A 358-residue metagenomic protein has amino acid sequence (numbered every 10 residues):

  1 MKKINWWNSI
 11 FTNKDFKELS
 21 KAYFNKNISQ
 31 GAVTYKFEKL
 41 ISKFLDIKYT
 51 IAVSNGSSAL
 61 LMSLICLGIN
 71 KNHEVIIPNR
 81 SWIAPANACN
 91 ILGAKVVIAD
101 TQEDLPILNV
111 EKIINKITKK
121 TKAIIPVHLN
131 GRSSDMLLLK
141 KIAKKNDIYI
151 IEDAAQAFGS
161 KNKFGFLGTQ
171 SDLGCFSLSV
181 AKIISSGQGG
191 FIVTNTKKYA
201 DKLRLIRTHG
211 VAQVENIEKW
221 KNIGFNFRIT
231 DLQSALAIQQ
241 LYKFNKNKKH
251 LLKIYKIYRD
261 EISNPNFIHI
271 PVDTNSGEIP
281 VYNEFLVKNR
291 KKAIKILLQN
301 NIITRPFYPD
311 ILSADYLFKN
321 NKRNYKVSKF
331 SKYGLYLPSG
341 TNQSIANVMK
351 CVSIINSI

Functional and structural regions predicted by a protein language model:
M1-N27, A32, P338: N-terminal "arm"/small-domain region of PLP-dependent enzymes with the aminotransferase-like
N27-E74, A88-L92, I98-D100: Phosphate-binding glycine-rich loop
T34-K39, I47-I51, E111, A123-V127 (+4 more regions): PLP-dependent aminotransferase class I/II
K71, I77, I98, I150-E152 (+1 more regions): Hydrophobic residues in well-ordered beta-strands that form the structural core
R80-A86: Conserved coil-to-alpha-helix start sites within the AMP-binding
L92, K145-N146, N300: Helix C-cap/helix->beta junction micro-motif
K95-L105, R305: Short beta-strand->loop structural element characteristic of the AMP-binding/adenylate-forming
D104-S186, F191-V193, K197-K198: Active-site phosphate-binding strand-loop segment of PLP-dependent enzymes
